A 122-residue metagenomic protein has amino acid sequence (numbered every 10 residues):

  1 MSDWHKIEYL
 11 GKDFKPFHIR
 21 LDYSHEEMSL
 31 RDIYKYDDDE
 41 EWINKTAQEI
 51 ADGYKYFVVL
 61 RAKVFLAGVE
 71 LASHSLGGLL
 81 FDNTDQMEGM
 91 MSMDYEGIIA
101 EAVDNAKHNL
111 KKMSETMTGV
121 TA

Functional and structural regions predicted by a protein language model:
M1-A122: Acidic interaction surfaces
